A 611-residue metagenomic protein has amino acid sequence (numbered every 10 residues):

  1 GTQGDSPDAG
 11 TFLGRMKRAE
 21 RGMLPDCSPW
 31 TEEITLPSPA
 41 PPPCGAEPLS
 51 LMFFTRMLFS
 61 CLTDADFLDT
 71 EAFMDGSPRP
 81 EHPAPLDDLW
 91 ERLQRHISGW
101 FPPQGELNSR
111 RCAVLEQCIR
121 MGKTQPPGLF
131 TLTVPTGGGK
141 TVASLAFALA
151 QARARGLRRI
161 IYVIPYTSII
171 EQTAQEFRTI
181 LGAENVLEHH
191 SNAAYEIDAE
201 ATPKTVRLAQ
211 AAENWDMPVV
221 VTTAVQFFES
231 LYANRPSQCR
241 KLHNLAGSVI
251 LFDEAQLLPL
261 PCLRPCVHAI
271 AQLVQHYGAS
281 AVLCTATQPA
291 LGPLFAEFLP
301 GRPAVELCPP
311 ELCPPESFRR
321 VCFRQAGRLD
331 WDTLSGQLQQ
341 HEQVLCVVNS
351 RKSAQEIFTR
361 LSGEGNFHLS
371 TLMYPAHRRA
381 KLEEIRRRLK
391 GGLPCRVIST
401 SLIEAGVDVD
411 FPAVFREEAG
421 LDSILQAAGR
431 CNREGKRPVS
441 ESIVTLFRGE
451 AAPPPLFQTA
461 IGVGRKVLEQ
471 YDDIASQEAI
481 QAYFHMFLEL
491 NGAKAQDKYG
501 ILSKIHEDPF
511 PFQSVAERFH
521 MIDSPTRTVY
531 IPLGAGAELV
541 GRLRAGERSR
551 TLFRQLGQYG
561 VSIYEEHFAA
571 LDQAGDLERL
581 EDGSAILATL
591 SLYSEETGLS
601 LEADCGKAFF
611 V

Functional and structural regions predicted by a protein language model:
G1-R95: Accessory nucleic-acid engagement/destabilization modules that flank
Q125-A148: Walker A/P-loop
L157-L181, H190-A193, A290: Conserved Walker A/P-loop ATP-binding site and its immediately adjacent core in helicase/helicase-like ATPase domains
T167, E188-T202, V348-K352, N366-E383 (+1 more regions): Conserved helicase motor
G182-Y232: Inter-Walker segment of RecA-like/P-loop motor cores
V220, A224-F228, P236-H276: SF2 helicase catalytic motif II
V274, D332-H341, V347, K352 (+8 more regions): C-terminal helicase lobe and adjacent C-terminal extensions/tails of nucleic-acid helicase motors
A286-Q339: Interdomain hinge/linker at the junction between the two RecA-like core domains of SF2 helicases
